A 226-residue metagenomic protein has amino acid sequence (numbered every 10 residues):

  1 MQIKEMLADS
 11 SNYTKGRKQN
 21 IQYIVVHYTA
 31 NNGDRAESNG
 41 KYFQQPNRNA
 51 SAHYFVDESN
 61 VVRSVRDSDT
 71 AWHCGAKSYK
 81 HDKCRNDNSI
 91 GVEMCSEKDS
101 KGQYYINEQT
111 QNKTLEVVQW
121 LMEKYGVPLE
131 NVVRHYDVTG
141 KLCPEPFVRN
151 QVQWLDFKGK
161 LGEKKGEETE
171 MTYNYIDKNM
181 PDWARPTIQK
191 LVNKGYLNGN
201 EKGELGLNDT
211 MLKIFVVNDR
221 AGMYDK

Functional and structural regions predicted by a protein language model:
M1-L7, R17-I24, K83, C95-M171: Basic/polar, cationic surfaces and motifs that engage anionic cell-wall and phosphate/carboxylate ligands
M1-R85: N-terminal catalytic cores of peptidoglycan-degrading enzymes
Q19, N47, R85, Q103-Q111 (+4 more regions): Solvent-exposed, acidic/flexible segments
T29, C95-E97, K202: Short strand-loop junctions, especially beta-strand C-caps/beta-turns that link beta-sheets to coils or alpha-helices
R66, Q119-V127, G159-E163, V192-Y196 (+1 more regions): Sec-exported extracytoplasmic/periplasmic mature domains
N88: Active-site beta-strand/loop architecture of penicillin-binding DD-peptidases
E168-K226: Short, solvent-exposed alpha-helical surface patches in non-cytosolic proteins
